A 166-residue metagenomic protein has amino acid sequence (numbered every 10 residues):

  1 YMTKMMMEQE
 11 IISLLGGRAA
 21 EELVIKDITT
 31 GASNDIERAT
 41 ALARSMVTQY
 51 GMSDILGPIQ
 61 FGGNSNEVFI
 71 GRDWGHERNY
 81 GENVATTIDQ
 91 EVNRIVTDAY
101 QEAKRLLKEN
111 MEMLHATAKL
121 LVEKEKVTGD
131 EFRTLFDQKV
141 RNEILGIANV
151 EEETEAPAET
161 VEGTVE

Functional and structural regions predicted by a protein language model:
Y1-E166: Soluble catalytic regions of large protease machineries
